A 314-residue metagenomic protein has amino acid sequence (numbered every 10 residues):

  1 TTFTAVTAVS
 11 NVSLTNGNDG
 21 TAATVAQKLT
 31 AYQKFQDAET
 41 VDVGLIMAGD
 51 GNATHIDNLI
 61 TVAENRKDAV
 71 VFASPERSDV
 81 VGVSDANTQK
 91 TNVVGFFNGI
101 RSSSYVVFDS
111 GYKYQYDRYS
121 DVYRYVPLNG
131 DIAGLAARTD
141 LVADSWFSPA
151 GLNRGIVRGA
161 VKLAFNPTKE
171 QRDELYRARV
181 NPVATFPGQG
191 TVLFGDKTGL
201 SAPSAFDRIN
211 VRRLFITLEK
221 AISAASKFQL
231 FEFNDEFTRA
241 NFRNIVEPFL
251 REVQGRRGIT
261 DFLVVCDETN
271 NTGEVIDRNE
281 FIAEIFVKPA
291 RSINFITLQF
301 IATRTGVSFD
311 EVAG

Functional and structural regions predicted by a protein language model:
T2-G314: Structured, hydrophobic secondary-structure cores that serve as assembly/anchoring elements
